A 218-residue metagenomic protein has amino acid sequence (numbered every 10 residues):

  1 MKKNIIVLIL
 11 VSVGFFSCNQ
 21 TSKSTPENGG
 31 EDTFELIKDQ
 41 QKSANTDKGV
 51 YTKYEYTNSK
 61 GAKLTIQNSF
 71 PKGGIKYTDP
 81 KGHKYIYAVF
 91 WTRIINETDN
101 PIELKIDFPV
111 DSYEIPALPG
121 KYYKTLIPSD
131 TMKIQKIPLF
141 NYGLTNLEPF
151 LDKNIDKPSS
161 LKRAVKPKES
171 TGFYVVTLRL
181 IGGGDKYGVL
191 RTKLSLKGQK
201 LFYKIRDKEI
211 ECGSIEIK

Functional and structural regions predicted by a protein language model:
M1-I5: Positively charged n-region of N-terminal signal peptides that target proteins for export
G14-S17: C-terminal motif of bacterial Sec signal peptides marking the signal peptidase cleavage site
K23-Y85: Low-complexity, acidic Ser/Thr/Pro/Gly-rich terminal tails and inter-domain linkers that flank the onset of structured
I66, A88-F90, L104, F173: Hydrophobic residues positioned within well-ordered beta-strands of beta-sheet architectures
K72-Y87, E97, P101-L104, A164-K166: Short, solvent-exposed beta-strand/turn "edge" segments of beta-rich domains on protein surfaces
T92-I94: Buried hydrophobic-core signal for structured, non-transmembrane domains
D99-K166: The feature marks short-to-medium sequence segments in extracytoplasmic or secretory-pathway proteins
P149-K218: Surface-exposed edge beta-strand/loop patches
